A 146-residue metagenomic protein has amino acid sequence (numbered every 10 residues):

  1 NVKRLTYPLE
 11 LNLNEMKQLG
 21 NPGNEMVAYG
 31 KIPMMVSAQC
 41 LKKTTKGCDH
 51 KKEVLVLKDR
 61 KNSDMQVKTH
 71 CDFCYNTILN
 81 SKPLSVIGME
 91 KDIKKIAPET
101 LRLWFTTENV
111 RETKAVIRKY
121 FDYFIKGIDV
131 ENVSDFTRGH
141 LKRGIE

Functional and structural regions predicted by a protein language model:
N1-E146: Active-site pocket-lining/capping segments in soluble small-molecule metabolic enzymes
